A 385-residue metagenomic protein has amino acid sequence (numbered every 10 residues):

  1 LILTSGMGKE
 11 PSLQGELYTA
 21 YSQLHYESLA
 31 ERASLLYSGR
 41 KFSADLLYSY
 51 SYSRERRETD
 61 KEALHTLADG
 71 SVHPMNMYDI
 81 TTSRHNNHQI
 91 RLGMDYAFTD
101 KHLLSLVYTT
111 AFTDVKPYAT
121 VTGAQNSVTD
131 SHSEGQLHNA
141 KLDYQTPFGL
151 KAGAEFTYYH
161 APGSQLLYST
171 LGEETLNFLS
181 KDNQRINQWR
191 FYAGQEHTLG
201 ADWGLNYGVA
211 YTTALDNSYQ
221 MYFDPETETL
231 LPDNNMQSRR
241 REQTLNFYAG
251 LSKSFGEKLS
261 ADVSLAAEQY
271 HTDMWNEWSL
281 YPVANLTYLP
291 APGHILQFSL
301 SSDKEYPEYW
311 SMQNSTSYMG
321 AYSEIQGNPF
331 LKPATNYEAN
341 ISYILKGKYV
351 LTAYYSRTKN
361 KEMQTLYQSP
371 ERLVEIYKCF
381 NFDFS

Functional and structural regions predicted by a protein language model:
L1-Y118, T129-Y159, G194-N206, N285-S311 (+2 more regions): Membrane-proximal, glycine/serine-rich, low-complexity loop/turn segments characteristic of large bacterial
S12-L17, L92, L103-A124, G208 (+2 more regions): Surface-exposed extracellular loop regions of Gram-negative outer-membrane beta-barrel proteins
Y18-A20, M75-I80, T122-S131, N139 (+6 more regions): Extracellular loop and loop/strand-boundary signature of outer-membrane beta-barrel proteins
R56-E58, M274, Q364: Short secondary-structure transition/capping segments
K61-G70, A111, T120-S127, L167-T175 (+5 more regions): Flexible, surface-exposed loop regions and adjacent strand-edge segments of Gram-negative outer-membrane beta-barrel
T113-S127, N139, K151-K181, A210-D233: Surface-exposed, low-complexity loop segments enriched in small/polar and acidic residues
L176-D262, T287: Outer-membrane beta-barrel transmembrane domain signature of Gram-negative proteins, especially the mid-to-C-terminal
Q188-R190, M236-R240, K332, V350-S385: Outer membrane beta-barrel strand-and-loop segments of large Gram-negative receptors, especially TonB-dependent
